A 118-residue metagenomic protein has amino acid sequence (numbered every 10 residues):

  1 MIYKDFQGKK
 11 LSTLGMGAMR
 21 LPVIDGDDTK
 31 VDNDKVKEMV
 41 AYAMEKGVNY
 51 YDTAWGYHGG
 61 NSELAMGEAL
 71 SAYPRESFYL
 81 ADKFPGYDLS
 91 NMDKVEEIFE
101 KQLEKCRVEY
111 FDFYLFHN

Functional and structural regions predicted by a protein language model:
M1-S77: N-terminal binding-site loop/beta-alpha segment at the start of enzyme catalytic domains that lines or forms
M19-L21, A54-G56, K83-Y87, F116-N118: Active-site beta-loop-alpha junctions enriched in small/polar residues
A65-E68, K83, K94-K101: Generic beta-strand or strand-like secondary-structure segments
P74, D88-L89: Residues at alpha-helix boundaries and short interhelical turns
L89-N118: Glycine/proline-rich, positively charged, aromatic-decorated active-site loop/lid region on the catalytic face
